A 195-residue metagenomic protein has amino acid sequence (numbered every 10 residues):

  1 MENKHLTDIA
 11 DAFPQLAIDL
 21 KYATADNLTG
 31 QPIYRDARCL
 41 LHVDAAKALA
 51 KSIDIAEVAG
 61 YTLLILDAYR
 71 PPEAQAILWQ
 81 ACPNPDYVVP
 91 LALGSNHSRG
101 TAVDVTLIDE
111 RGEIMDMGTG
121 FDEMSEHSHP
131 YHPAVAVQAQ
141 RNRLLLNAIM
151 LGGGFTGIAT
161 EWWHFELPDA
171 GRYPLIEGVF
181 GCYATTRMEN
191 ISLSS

Functional and structural regions predicted by a protein language model:
M1-A68, Q80-T160, E166-S195: Extracytoplasmic cell-surface/polysaccharide-interacting catalytic and binding patches
P71: Segments that shape or occlude catalytic/ligand-binding pockets
